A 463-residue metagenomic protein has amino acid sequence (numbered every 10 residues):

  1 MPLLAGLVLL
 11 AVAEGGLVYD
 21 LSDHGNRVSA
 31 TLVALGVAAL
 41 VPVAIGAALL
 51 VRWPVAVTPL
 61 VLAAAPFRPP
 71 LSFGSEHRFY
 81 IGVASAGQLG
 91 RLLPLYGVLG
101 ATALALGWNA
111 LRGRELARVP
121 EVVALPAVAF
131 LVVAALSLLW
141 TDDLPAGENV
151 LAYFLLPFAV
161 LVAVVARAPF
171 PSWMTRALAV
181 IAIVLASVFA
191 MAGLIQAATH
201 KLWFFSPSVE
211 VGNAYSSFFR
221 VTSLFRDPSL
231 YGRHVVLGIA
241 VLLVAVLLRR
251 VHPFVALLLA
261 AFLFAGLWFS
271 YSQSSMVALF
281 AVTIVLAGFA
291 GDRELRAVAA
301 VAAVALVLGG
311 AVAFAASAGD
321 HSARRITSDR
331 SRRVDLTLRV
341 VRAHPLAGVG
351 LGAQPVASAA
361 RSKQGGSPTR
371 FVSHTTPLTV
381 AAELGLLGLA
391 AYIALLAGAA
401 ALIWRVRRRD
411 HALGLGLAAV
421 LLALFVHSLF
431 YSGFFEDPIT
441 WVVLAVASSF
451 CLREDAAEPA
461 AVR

Functional and structural regions predicted by a protein language model:
P2-Y19, V43, L99-L106, V128-L139 (+8 more regions): Alpha-helical transmembrane segments of multi-pass inner-membrane proteins
L4-W108, L136-W140, L424-V426, V442: N-terminal signal-anchor transmembrane segment
A11-L17, V241, L279, T283 (+4 more regions): Transmembrane alpha-helices of multi-pass inner-membrane enzymes
L32-L35, R91-G97, V122-F130, L144-A166 (+2 more regions): Aromatic-anchored transmembrane helix interface
V51-V61, L116-L131, V164-I195: Interfacial loop-to-transmembrane-helix boundary motif in multi-pass membrane proteins
G74-Q88, V211-L224, G365-T379: Juxtamembrane membrane-water interface segments that cap and precede transmembrane helices
D227, F264, F269, D335-L338 (+2 more regions): A conserved mid-to-late transmembrane alpha helix and its immediate loop/hinge that forms the functional core
F314-D335, R339, A347-L384: Long extracytoplasmic/lumenal interhelical loops at the membrane interface of multi-pass membrane proteins
